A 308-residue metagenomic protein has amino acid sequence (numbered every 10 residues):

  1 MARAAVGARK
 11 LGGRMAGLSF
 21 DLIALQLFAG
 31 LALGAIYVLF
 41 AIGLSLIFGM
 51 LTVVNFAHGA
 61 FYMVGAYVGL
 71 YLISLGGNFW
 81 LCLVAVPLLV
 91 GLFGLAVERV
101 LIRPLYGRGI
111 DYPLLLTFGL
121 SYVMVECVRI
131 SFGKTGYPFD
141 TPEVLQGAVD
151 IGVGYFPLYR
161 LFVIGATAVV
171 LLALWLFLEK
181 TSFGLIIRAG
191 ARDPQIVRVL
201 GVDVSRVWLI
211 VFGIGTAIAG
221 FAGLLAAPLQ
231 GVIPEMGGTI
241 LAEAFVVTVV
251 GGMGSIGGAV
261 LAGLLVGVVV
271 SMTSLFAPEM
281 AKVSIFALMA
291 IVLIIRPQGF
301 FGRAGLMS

Functional and structural regions predicted by a protein language model:
M1-L39, V68, F79-C82, R108-P113 (+4 more regions): Membrane-interfacial amphipathic/re-entrant helices at transmembrane-helix boundaries
A2-R14, L22, V100, S131 (+3 more regions): Cytosolic-side transmembrane-helix boundaries in multi-pass membrane proteins
L18-I36, F156, F177-S182, W208-T248 (+1 more regions): Inter-helical junctions in multi-pass inner-membrane proteins, predominant in energy-converting antiporter-like
F28, M50-A96, V100, M272: Membrane-embedded helix boundary and interhelical linker motif in transport proteins
L33, G154-V232, I256-A262: Helix-loop-helix "hairpin" substructures at the membrane interface of multi-pass membrane proteins
A35, L44-A66, G107-Y112, F183-I186 (+6 more regions): Short, non-helical or kinked segments that cap or interrupt transmembrane helices
G77-S121, C127, L261-V266, R296-P297: Alpha-helical transmembrane segments within multi-pass membrane transporters and channels
P104-K180, V204-V207, M272, A277 (+3 more regions): Transmembrane helix-bundle core of multi-pass membrane transporters and related energy-transducing complexes
